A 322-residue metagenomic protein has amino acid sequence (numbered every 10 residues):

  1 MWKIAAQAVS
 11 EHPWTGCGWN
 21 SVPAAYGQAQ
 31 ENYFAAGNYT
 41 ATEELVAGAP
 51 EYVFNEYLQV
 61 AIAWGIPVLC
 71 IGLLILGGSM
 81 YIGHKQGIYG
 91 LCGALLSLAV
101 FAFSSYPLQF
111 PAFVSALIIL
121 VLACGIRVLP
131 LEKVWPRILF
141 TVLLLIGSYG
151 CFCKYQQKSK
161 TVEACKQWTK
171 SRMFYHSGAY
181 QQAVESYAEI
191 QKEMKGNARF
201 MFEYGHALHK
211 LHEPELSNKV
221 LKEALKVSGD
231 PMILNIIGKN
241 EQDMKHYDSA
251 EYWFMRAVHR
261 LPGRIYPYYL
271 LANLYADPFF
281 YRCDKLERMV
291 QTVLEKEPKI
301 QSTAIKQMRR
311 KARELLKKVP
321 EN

Functional and structural regions predicted by a protein language model:
A8, W19-I62: Interfacial juxtamembrane loops and adjacent helix segments that form the catalytic/substrate-binding surfaces
S21, A25, G77-C92, E213: Membrane-interface helix-loop-helix junctions at transmembrane boundaries of multi-pass membrane enzymes, predominantly
G72-I75, G87-F140: Transmembrane alpha-helices of multi-pass inner-membrane enzymes
L145-S177: Hydrophobic alpha-helical transmembrane segments in integral membrane proteins
W168-T169, R199-E203, M232-K239, Y266-L270 (+1 more regions): Alpha-solenoid helical repeat scaffolds
F174, L208, E241, Y275-A276 (+1 more regions): Residue at a conserved register position within TPR or TPR-like alpha-solenoid repeats
M194-G196, S228-G229, P262, P298: Short coil turns that delineate tetratricopeptide repeat
